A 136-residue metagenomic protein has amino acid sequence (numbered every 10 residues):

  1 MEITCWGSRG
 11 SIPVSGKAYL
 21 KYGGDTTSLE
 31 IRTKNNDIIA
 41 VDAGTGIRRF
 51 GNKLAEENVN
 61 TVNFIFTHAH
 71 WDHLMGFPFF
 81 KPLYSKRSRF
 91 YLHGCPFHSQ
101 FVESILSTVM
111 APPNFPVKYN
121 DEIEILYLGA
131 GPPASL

Functional and structural regions predicted by a protein language model:
M1-L136: Binuclear metal-dependent hydrolase catalytic cores
